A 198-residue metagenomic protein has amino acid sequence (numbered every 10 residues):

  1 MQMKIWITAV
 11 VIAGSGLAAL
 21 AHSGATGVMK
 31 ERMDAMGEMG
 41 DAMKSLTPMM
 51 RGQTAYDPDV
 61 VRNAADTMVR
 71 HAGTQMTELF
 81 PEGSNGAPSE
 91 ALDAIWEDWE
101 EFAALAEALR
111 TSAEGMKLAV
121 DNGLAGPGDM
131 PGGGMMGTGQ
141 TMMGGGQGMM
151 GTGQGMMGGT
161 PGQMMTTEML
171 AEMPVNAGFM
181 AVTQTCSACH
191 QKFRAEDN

Functional and structural regions predicted by a protein language model:
M1-I7: Bacterial N-terminal signal peptides that target proteins for export
T8-G16: Bacterial N-terminal signal peptides
S15-S23: Sec/Tat signal peptide C-region and signal peptidase I cleavage site
H22-Q53, D66, R70-N198: Sequence context surrounding c-type heme c attachment/ligation sites in exported
G52-V61: Short, surface-exposed loop/turn segments at secondary-structure junctions
